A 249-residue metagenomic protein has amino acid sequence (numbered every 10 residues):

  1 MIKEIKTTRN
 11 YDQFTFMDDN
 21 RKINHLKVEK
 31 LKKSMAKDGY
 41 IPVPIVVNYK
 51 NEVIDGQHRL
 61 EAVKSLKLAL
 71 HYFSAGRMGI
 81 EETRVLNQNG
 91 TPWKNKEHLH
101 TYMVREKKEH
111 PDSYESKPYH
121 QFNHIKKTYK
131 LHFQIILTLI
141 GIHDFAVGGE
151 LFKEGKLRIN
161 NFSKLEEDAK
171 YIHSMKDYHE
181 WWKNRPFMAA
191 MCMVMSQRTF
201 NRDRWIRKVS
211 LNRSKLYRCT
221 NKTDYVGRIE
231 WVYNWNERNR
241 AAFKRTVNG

Functional and structural regions predicted by a protein language model:
M1-I54, H58-S65, H71-F73: Short alpha-helix boundary/capping and kink motifs at helix termini
K64-G249: Solvent-exposed functional surfaces
